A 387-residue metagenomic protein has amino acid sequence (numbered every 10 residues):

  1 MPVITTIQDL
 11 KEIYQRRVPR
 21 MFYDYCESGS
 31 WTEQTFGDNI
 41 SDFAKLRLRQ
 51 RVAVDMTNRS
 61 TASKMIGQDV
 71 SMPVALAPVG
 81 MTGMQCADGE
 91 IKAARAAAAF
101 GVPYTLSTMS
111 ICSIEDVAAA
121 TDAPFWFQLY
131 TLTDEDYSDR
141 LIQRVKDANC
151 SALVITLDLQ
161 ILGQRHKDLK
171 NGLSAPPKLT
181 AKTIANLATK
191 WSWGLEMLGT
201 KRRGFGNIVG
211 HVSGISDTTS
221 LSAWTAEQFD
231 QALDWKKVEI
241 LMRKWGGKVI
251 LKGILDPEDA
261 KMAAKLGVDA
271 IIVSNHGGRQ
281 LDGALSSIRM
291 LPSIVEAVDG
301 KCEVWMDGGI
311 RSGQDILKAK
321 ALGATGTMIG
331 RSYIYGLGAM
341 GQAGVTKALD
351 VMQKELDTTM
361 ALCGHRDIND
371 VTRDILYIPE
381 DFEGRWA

Functional and structural regions predicted by a protein language model:
M1-A44, R289-A387: Alpha/beta catalytic cores of nucleotide-metabolism and tRNA/nucleoside-modifying enzymes
M1-Q68, P176-L233, N369-V371, L376-A387: An N-cap/entry alpha-helix motif that binds or orients negatively charged groups
S28, T82, C86, L106-S107 (+5 more regions): Glycine- and other small-residue-rich loops at beta-strand/loop junctions that grip anionic moieties
S30-W31, T108-C112, T133, L255 (+1 more regions): Short beta->alpha linker loops
V70-M109: Glycine-rich active-site/cofactor-binding loop and its immediate structural neighborhood
A77-P78, Q128-Y130, V154-D158: Short beta-strand segments
R95, A120, D136-M306, Q314-T325 (+1 more regions): Alpha/beta enzyme core
A99-A120, P124-S138: A gly/proline- and charged-residue-enriched helix-loop-helix capping module
